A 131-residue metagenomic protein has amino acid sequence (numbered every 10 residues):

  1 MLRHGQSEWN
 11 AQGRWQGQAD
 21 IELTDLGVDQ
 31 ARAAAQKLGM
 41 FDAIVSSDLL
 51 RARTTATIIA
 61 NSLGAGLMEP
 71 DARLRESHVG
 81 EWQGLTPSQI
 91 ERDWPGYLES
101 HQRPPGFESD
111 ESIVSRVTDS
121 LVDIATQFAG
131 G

Functional and structural regions predicted by a protein language model:
M1-H4, E81, S88: Short, positively charged
L2-G66, D93, L98, G106 (+1 more regions): Active-site-proximal alpha-helix that buttresses catalytic centers in soluble enzyme cores
L38-M40, I124-G131: Glycine-rich phosphate-binding loop signature in dinucleotide/nucleotide-binding domains
D48, A65-Q83, Q102-G106: A short, structured active-site edge motif that brings together acidic residues
S77, Y97-P104, I124-Q127: Alpha-helix C-capping/helix-to-loop hinge sites
G84-P95: Short, flexible, mixed-charge acidic loops at enzyme active sites
V114-T118, V122-T126: Helix-loop module immediately N-terminal to the HCX5R catalytic loop in PTP-like cysteine phosphatase domains
